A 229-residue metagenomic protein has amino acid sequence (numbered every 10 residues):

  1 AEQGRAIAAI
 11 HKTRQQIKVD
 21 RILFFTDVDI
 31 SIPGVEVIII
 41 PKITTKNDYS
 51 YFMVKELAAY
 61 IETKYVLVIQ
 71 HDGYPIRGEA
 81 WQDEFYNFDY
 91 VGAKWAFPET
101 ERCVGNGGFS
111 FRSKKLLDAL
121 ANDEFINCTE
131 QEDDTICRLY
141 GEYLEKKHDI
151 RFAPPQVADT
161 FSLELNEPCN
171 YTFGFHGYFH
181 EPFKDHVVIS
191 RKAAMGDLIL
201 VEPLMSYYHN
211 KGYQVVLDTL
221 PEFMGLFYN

Functional and structural regions predicted by a protein language model:
A1-Y65: N-terminal anchoring/stem segment of glycosyltransferases
I22, H71-D72, S113: Generic structural signal for small/hydrophobic residues in well-ordered secondary structure, especially within
L23-S31, K94-A96, T219-M224: Short, polar loop motifs at secondary-structure junctions
V28-E36, Q82-F85, G225-N229: Short loop/helix-cap segments at secondary-structure boundaries that form the rim of catalytic
T63-Y74: Short beta-strand-to-loop acidic/aromatic patch adjacent to the donor-nucleotide binding site
Y74-C103: Conserved donor-nucleotide/metal-binding helix-loop-beta segment in metal-dependent transferases, i.e., the alpha-helix
V104-K184: Catalytic core and acceptor-binding pocket of nucleotide-sugar-dependent glycosyltransferases
D185-N229: Catalytic machinery of carbohydrate-active enzymes, primarily nucleotide-sugar-dependent glycosyltransferases
